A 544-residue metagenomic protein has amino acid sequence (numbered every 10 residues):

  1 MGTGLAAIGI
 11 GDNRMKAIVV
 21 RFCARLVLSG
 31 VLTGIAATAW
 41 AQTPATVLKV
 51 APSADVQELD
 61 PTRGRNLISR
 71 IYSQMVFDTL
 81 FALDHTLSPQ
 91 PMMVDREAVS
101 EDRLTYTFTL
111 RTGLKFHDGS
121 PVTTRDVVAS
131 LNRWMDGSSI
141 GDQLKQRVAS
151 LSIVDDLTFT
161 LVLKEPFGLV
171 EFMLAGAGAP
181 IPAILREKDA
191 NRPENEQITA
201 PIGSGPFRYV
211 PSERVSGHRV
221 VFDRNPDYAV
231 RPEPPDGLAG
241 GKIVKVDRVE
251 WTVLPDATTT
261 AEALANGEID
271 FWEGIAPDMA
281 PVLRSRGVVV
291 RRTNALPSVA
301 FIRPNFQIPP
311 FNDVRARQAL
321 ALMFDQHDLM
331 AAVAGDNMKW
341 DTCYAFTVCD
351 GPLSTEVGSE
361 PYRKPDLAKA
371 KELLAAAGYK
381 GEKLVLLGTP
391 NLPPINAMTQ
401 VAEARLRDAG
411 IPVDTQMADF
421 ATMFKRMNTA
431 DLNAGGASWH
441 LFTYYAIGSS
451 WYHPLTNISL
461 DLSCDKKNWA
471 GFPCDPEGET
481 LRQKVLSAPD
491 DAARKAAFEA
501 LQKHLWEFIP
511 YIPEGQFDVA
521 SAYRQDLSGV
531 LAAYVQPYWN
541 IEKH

Functional and structural regions predicted by a protein language model:
Q42-T43, T109, Q143-E213: Surface-exposed binding/hinge segments that line and control ligand-binding clefts or catalytic entry sites
V50, G119, R405-L462, A497: Periplasmic binding protein-like
A51-E101, N132, I202, P513: N-terminal lobe/hinge region of extracytoplasmic solute-binding protein
D95, H117, V162-I181, I202-D256 (+2 more regions): Aromatic-rich, solvent-exposed beta-strand/loop patch
F207-R208, L322, M338-A376, P390-A397: Structural transition elements
R214, S521-H544: Long beta-strand-rich cores associated with HINT superfamily self-processing modules
Q307, F311-G351, P394-M398, L505-G515: Periplasmic-binding protein-like
P361-R363, D414-K425, P454-Q525: Extracytoplasmic/peripheral linker and loop segments enriched in polar/acidic and small residues with frequent Thr/Pro
